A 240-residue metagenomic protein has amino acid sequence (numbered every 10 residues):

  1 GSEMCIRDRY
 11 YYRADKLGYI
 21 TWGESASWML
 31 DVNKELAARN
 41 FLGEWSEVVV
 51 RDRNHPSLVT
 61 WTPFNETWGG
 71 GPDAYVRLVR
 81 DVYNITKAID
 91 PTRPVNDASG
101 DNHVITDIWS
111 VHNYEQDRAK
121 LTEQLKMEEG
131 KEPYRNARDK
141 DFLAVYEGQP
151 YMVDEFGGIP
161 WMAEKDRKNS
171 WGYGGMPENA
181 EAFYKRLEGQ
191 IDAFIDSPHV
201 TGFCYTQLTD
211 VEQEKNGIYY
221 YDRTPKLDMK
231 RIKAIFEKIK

Functional and structural regions predicted by a protein language model:
G1-E3, R7-R223, R231: Substrate-binding/catalytic cleft of secreted carbohydrate-active enzymes, primarily glycoside hydrolases
P133, E237-K240: Surface beta-strand/loop "capping" patches
D228: Short, tryptophan-glycine- and acidic/Ser/Thr-enriched carbohydrate-recognition patches
I232-F236: Active-site phosphate-binding/coordination module
